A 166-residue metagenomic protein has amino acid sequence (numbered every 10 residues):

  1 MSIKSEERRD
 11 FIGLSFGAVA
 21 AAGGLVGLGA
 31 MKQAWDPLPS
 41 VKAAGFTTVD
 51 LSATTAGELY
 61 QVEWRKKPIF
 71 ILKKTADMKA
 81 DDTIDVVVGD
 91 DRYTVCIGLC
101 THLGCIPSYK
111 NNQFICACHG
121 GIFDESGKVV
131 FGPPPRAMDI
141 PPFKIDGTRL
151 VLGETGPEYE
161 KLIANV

Functional and structural regions predicted by a protein language model:
M1-S2, D90, A117: A generic helix-loop boundary/linker signal
M1-V19: N-terminal secretory signal peptides and thylakoid transit peptides that target proteins across membranes
G13, G27-T101, C105-K110, D139-V166: N-terminal pre-ligand scaffold of iron-sulfur
V19-V26: Residue-level signal for the membrane-embedded core of alpha-helical transmembrane segments, especially mid-helix
L99-D139: Extracellular/periplasmic metallocenter environments
